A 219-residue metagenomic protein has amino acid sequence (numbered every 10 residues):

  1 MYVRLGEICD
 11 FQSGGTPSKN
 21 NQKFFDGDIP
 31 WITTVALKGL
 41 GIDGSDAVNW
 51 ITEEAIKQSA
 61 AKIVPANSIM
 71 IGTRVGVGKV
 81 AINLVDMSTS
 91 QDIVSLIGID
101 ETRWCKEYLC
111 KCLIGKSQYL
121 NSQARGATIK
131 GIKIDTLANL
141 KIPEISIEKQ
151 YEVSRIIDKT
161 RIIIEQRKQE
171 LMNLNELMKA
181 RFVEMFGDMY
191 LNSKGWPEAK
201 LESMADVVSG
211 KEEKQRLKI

Functional and structural regions predicted by a protein language model:
M1-G15, W31, N139-R155, Q166-E212: Non-catalytic DNA-recognition/assembly elements of restriction-modification systems
G6-N21, V35-A66, K200-K218: Sequence-specific dsDNA recognition surfaces
T33-T34, V48-I114: A short beta-sheet element
L37-K38, G76, Y119: Active-site/binding-pocket entry motifs
T73-R74, M87-S95, G126-E148, E212-Q215: A short glycine-rich beta-alpha junction/loop motif
L113-N121, R161: Short amphipathic alpha-helical signal-transduction/dimerization elements
A124-G126, E165: Active-site region of PLP-dependent enzymes
